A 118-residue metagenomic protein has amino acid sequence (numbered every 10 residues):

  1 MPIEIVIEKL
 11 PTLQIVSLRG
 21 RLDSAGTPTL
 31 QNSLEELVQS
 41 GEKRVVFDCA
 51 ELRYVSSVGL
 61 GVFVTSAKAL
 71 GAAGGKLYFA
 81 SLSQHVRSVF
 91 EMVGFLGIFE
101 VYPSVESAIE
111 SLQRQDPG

Functional and structural regions predicted by a protein language model:
M1-S17: Short beta-strand/loop segment at the start of cytosolic alpha/beta domains
E4-I5, H85, Q113: Short leucine-rich amphipathic alpha-helices used at interfaces
V6-E8, A80, Y102: General small-molecule cofactor/ligand-binding pocket signal
L10-T12, A50, L82, E106: Conserved catalytic submotifs in the C-terminal HATPase_c
T12, F95-I98, S104: Glycine-centered tight turns that cap/initiate beta-strands
T12, K76-L77, S81, Q113-Q115: Long, contiguous secondary-structure blocks with strong helical propensity
R21-F99: Amphipathic alpha-helical interaction surfaces in cytosolic regulatory modules
V101-G118: A charged, well-structured terminal subsegment
